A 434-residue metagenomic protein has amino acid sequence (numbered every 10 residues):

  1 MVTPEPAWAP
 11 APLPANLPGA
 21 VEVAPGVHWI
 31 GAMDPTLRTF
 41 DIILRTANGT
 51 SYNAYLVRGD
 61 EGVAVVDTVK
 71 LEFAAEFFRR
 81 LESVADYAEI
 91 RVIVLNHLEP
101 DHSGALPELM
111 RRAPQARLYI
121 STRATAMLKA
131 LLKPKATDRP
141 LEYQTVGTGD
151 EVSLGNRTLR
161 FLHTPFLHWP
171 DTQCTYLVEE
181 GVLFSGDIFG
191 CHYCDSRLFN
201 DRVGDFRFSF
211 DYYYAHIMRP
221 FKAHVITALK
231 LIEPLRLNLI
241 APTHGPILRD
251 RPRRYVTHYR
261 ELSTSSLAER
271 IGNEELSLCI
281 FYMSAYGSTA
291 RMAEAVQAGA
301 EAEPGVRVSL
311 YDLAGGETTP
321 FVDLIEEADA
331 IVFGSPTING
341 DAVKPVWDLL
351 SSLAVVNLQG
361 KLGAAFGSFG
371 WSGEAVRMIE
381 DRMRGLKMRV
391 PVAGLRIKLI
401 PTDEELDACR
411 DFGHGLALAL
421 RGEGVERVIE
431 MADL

Functional and structural regions predicted by a protein language model:
A20-S83, C174-L177, G181-S185, T289: Conserved beta-strand hairpin/beta-sheet module of binuclear metal-dependent hydrolase folds, prominently
E22-P25, R117-T172, F221-L229: Metallo-beta-lactamase
G62-A64, V92, R157, G181-F184 (+4 more regions): Structural motif
V66-T68, I90-L98, L118-S121, L183-G186 (+1 more regions): Active-site neighborhood of phospho(di)ester-bond hydrolases with catalytic His/Asp-centered motifs
L71-Y119: Active-site metal-binding motif and surrounding structural segment of the metallo-beta-lactamase
H168, T172, E180, I188-R219 (+1 more regions): Active-site-proximal loop/helix segment associated with metal-binding centers of metalloenzymes
D195, D205-H224, L229-I240, G245-I247 (+3 more regions): FMN-binding flavodoxin-like domain, especially the glycine-rich phosphate-binding loop
P242-E275: Terminal amphipathic helices with adjacent charged low-complexity linkers/tails
